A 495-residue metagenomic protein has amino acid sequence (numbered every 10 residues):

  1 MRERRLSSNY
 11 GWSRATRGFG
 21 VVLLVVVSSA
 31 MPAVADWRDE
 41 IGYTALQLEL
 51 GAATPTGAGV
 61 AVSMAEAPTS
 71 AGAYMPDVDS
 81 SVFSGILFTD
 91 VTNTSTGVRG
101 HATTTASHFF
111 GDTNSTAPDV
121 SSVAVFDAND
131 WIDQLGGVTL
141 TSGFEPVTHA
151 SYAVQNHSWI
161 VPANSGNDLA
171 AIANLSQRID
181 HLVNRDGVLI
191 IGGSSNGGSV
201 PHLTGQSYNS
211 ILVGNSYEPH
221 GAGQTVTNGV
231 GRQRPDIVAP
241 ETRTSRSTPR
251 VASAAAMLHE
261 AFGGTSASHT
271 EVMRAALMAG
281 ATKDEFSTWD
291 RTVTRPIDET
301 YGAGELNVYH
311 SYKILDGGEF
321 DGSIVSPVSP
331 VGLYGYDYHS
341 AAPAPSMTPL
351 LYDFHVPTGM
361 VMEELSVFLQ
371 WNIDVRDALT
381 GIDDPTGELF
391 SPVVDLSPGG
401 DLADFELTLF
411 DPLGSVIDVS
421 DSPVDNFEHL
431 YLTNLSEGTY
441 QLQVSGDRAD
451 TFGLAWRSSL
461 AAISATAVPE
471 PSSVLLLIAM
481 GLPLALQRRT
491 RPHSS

Functional and structural regions predicted by a protein language model:
G18-S29: Bacterial N-terminal signal peptides
A35-V138, T148-Q155, P162-A171, N184-L189 (+6 more regions): Subtilisin-like serine protease catalytic core
R38-Y43, E260-L351, M360-V361, V419-S420: C-terminal subdomain of the subtilisin-like protease fold in secreted/lumenal serine endopeptidases
V272-A275, Y352, D384-P392, L396-D401 (+2 more regions): C-terminal edge strands of extracellular/lumenal beta-sandwich accessory domains
Y334-G399, L407, T439-S445: Hydrophobic beta-strand segments within beta-rich accessory/binding domains
N426-N434: Beta-sandwich interaction modules
E470-Q487: A short, hydrophobic C-terminal helix/tail in secreted or cell-surface proteins
A485-S495: C-terminal membrane-anchoring or membrane-association module
